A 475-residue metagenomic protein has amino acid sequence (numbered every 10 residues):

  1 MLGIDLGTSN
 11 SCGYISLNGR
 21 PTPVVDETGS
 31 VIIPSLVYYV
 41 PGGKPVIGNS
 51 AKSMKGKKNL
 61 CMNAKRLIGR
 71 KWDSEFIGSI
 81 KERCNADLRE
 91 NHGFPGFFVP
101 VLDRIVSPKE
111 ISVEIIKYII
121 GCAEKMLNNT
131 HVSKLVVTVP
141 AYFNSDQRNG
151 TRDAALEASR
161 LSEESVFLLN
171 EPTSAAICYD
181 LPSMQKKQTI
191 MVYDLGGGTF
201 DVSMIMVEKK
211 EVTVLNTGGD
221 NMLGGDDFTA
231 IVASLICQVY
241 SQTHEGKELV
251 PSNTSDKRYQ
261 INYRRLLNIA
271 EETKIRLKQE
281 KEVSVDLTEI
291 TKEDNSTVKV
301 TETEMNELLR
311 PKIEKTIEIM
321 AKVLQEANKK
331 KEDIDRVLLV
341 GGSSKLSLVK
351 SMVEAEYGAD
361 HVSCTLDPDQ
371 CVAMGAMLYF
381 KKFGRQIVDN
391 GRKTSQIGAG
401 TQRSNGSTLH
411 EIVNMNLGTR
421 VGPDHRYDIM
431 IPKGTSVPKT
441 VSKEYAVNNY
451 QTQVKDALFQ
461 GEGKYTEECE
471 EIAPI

Functional and structural regions predicted by a protein language model:
M1-K81, D87, P100-I105, G121-I475: Oxyanion-binding/catalytic loops of NTP- or PPi-dependent enzymes
S107-K109: Hydrophobic alpha-helical hairpins/lids featuring a short glycine-rich hinge
